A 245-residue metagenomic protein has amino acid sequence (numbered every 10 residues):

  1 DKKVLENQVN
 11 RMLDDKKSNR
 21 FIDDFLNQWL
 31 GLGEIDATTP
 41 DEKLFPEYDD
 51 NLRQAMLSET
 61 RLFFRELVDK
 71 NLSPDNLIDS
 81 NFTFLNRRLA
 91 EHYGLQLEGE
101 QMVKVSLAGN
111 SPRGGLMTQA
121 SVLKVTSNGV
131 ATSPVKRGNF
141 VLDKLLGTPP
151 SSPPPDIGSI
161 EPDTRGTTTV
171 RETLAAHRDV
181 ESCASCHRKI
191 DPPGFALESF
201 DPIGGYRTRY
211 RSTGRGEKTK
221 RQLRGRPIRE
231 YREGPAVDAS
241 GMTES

Functional and structural regions predicted by a protein language model:
D1-K3, N7, R11-D15, Q28 (+1 more regions): Aromatic- and Gly/Pro-enriched helix-to-coil junctions and flexible linker segments
K2-F140, S151: A cross-family structural signal marking well-folded subdomains
A90, K104-E244: Sequence context surrounding c-type heme c attachment/ligation sites in exported
